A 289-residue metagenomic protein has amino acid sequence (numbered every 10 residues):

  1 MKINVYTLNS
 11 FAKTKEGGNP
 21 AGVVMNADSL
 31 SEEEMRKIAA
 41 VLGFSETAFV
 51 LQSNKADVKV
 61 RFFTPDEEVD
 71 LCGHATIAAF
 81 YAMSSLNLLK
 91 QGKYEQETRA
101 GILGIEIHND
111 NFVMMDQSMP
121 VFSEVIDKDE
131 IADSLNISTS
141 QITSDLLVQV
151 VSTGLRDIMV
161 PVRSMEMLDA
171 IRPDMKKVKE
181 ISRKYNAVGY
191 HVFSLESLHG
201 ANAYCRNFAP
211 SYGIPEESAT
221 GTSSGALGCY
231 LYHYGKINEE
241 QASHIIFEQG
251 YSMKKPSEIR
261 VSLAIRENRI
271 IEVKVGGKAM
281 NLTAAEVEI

Functional and structural regions predicted by a protein language model:
M1-L71, I77-I289: Active-site proximal loop and beta-alpha junction motif in alpha/beta enzyme cores
